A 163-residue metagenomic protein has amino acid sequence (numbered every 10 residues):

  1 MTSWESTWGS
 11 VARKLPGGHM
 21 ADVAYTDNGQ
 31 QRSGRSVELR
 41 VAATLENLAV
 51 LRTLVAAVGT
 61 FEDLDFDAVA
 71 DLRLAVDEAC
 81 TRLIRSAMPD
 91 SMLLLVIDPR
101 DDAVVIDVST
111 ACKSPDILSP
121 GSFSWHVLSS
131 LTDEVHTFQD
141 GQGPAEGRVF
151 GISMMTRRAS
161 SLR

Functional and structural regions predicted by a protein language model:
T2-E38, R82-R163: Conserved beta-strand-loop-beta-strand hairpin that lines the nucleotide-binding pocket of ATP/GTP-utilizing enzymes
T7, T26, A43-N47, L54 (+3 more regions): A generic structural micro-environment signature that highlights single residues at secondary-structure boundaries
Q31-D65: Helix-loop-beta hinge of the Bergerat
R52, R73, S129: A cross-family signal for key residues in well-ordered alpha-helices that form functional helical elements
L64-D67, P115-D116: Short acidic, glycine/proline-enriched loop segments that cap or flank alpha-helices
F66-D90: Conserved ATP-binding N-box helix of the HATPase_c
